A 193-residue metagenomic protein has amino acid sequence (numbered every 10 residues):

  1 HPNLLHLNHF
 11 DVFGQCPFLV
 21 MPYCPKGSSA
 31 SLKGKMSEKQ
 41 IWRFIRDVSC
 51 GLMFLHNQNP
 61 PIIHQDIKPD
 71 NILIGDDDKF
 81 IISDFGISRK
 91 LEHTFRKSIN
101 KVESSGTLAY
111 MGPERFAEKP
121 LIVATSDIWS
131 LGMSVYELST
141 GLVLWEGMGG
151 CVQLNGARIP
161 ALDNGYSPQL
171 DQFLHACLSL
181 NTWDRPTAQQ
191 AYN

Functional and structural regions predicted by a protein language model:
F10: Activation-segment/catalytic-loop signature of the eukaryotic protein kinase fold
G14-S28: Conserved short submotifs of the Hanks-type protein kinase catalytic core that shape the nucleotide-binding pocket
F44-I45: Activation segment signature within eukaryotic-like protein kinase domains
H56-I74: Catalytic-loop of the protein kinase fold
N100-E114: Conserved activation segment of eukaryotic-like protein kinases, specifically the C-terminal portion of the activation
R115-T125: Conserved end of the kinase activation segment
